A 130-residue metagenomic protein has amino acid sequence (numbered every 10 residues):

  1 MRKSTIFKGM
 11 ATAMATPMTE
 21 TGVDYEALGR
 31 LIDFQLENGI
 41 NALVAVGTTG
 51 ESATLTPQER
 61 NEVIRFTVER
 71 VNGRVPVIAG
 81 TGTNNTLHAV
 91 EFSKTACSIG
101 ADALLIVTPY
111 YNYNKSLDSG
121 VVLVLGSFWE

Functional and structural regions predicted by a protein language model:
R2-T12, T16-E130: Active-site beta->alpha loop and helix N-cap motifs at the rims of alpha/beta catalytic domains
